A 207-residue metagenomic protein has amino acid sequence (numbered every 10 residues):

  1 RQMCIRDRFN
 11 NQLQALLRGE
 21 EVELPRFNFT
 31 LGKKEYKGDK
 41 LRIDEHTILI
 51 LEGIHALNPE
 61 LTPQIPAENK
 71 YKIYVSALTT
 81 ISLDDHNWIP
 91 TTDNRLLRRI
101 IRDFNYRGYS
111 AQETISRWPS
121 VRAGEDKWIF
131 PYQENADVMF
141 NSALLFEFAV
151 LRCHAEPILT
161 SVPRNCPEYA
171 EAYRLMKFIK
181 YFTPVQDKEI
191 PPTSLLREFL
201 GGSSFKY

Functional and structural regions predicted by a protein language model:
R1-I5: Short, small-residue-biased leader/transition segments that mark boundaries at the very start of proteins
N10-E68, W118-Y132: Glycine-rich phosphate-binding loop used to anchor ATP phosphates in small-molecule kinases, encompassing both
T62-Y207: Conserved NTP phosphate-binding and transfer environment spanning the P-loop NTPase/kinase superfamily
